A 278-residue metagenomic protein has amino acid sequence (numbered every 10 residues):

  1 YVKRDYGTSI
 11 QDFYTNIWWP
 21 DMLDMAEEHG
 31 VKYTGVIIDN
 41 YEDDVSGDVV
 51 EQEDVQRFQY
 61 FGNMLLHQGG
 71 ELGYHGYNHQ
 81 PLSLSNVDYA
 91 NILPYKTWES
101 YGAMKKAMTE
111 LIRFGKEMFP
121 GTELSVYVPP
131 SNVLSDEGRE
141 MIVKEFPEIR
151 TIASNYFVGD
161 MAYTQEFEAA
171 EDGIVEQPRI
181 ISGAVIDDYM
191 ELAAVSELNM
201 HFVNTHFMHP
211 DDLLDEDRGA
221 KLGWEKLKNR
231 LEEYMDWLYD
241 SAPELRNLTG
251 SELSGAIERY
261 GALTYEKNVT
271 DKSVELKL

Functional and structural regions predicted by a protein language model:
Y1-K3, T109, K116-V128, N132-E140 (+2 more regions): Catalytic grooves of carbohydrate-active enzymes
Y1-N16, P20: N-terminal regions that are enriched for targeting/export leaders and immediately downstream pro/stem segments
K3-S9, N91-E99, F167-V185: Acidic/glycine-enriched edge-of-secondary-structure segments
T15, W19, M104, M108 (+1 more regions): Aromatic/hydrophobic pocket-lining residues that form the small-molecule binding cavity in soluble enzyme cores
W18-I37, K116-F119, F146-F167, M208-L278: C-terminal domain-boundary segment and adjacent tail
W18-P20, E53-N63, V158-Q165, G183-V195: Alpha-helical scaffolding within the catalytic cores of extracellular/periplasmic polymer-degrading hydrolases
E27-G138, H201-L214: Metal-dependent polysaccharide deacetylase catalytic core of the NodB/CE4 family, i.e., the active-site-bearing domain
V49-E53, V133-E176: Substrate-binding cleft/loops of secretory-pathway carbohydrate-active enzymes
